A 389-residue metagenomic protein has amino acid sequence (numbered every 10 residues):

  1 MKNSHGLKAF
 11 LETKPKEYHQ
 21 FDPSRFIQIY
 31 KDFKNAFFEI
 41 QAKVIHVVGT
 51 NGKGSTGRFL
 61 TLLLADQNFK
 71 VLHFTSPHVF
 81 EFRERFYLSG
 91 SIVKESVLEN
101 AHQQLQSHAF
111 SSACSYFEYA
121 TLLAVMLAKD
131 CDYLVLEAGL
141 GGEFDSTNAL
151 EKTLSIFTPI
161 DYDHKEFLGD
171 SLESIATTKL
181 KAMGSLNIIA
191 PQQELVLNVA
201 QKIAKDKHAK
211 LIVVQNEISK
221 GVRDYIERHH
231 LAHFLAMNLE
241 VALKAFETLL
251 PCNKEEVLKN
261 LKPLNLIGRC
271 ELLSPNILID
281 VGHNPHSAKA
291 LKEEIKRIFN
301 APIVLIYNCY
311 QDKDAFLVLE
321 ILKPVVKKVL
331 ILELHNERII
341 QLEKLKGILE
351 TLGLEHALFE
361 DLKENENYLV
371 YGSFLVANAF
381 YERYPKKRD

Functional and structural regions predicted by a protein language model:
M1-G49, F59-F69, F74: Short functional linear segments
P23, Y30-F33, F37-Q41, A65-L150 (+2 more regions): ATP-dependent carboxylate-amine ligase catalytic core
Q41-K43, Y133-A138, D145-I156, I160 (+3 more regions): Nucleotide phosphate-binding/pyrophosphate-handling subdomain across enzymes that bind or process nucleotide phosphates
G54: Walker A/P-loop
F74, L186-Q192, L305-N308, K327-H335: Short internal beta-strands
L123-F167, L197-R228: Extended acidic/charged loop-beta regions that coordinate divalent cations and stabilize anionic phosphate/carboxylate
Q193-N216, G221, A232, A236 (+1 more regions): C-terminal helical cap/extension that packs against the catalytic core of soluble nucleotide-cofactor enzymes
D361-P385: A glycine-rich beta-strand to alpha-helix segment that forms a phosphate/ribose-binding loop at ligand/cofactor sites
